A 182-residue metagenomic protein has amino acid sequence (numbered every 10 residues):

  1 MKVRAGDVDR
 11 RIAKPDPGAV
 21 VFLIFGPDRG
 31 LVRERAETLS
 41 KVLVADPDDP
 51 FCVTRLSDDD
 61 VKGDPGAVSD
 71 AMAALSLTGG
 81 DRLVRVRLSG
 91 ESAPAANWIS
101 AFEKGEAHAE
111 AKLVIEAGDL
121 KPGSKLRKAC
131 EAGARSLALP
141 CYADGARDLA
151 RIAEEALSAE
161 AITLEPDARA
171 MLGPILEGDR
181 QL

Functional and structural regions predicted by a protein language model:
M1-L182: Conserved beta/loop motifs at nucleotide-recognition and modification sites
